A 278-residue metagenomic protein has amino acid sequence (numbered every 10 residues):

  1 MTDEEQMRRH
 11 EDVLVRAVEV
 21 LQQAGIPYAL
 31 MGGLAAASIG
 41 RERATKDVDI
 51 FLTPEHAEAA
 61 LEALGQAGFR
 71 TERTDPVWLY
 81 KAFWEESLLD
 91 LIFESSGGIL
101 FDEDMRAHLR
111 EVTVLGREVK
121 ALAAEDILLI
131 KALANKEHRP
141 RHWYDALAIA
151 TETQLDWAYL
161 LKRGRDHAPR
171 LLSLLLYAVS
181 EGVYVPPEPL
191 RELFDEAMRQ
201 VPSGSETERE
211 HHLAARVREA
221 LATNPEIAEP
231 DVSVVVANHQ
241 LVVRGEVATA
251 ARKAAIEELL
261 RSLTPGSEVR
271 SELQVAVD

Functional and structural regions predicted by a protein language model:
M1-P202: Compositionally biased terminal segments of proteins
F194-D278: N-terminal targeting leaders
